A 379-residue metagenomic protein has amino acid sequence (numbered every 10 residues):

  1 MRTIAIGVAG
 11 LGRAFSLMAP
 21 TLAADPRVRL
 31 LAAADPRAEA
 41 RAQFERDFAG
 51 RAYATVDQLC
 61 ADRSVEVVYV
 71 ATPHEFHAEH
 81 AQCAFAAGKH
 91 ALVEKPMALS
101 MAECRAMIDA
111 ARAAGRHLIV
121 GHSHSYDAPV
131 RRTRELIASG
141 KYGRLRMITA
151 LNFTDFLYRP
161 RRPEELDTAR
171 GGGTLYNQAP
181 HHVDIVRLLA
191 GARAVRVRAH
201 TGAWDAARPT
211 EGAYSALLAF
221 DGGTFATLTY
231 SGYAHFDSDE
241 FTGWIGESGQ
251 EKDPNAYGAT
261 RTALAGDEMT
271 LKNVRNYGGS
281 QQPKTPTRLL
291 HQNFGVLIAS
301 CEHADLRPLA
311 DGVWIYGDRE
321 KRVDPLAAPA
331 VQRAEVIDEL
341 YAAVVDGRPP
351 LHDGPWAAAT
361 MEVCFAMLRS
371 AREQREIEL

Functional and structural regions predicted by a protein language model:
M1-D47: N-terminal Rossmann-like dinucleotide-binding module
R2-T3, V67-Y69, E268, V274-R275 (+6 more regions): C-terminal helix-rich "cap/oligomerization" subdomain common to oxidoreductases
A32, V67, M147: Short, Asp-centered acidic motifs that coordinate Mg2+ and/or phosphate in catalytic or ligand-binding sites
G50-V56: Conserved SAM-binding strand-loop segment of SAM-dependent methyltransferases
V67, P73-H74, A78-S125, G140: Beta-strand-loop-alpha-helix segment that lines the small-molecule cofactor/substrate pocket of alpha/beta enzymes
A71-T72, N152: Glycine-rich, N-terminal phosphate-binding loop of Rossmann-like dinucleotide-binding domains
H117, H124-L228, G232-G249, Q374: Predominantly a Rossmann-like dinucleotide-binding segment in NAD(P)-dependent oxidoreductases
G232-I298: Contiguous C-terminal substrate-recognition/catalytic subdomains in enzyme active sites
